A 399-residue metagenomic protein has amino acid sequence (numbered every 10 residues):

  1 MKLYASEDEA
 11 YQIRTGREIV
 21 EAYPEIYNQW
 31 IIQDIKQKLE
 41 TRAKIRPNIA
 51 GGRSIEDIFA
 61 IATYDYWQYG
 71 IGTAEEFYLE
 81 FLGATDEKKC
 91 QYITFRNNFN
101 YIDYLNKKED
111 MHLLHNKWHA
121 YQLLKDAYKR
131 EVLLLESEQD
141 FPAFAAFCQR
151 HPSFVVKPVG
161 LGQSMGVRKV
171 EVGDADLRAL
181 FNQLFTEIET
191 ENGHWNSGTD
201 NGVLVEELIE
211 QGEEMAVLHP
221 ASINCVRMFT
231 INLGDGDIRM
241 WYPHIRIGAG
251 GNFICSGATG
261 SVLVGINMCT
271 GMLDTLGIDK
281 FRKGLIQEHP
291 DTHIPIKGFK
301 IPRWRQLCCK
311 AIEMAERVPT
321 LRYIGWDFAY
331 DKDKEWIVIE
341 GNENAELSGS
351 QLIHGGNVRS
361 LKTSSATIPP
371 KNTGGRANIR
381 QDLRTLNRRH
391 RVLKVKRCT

Functional and structural regions predicted by a protein language model:
M1-D34: Intrinsically disordered, low-structural-confidence terminal and linker regions
Y27-R150, G162, A311: Conserved N-proximal alpha/beta basic substrate-recognition cap immediately N-terminal to, or forming the N-lobe
L105-V226, I231-G234, T399: Active-site nucleotide/adenylate-binding loops and adjacent lid/helix of ATP-dependent enzymes
F154, R239-W241, I337: Protein kinase-like catalytic core scaffold
V156-P158, F229-I231, W326-K332, V338-I339: Conserved catalytic-core segments centered on acid/base and nucleophilic motifs
E207-P220, L233, M240-W241, R246-D331: A long amphipathic alpha-helix within ATP-dependent nucleotide-binding catalytic cores
C225, R246-N252, N342-Q351: Glycine-rich phosphate/pyrophosphate-binding beta-alpha loops
G284-Y323, Y330-T399: C-terminal active-site "lid" helix and adjoining low-complexity regulatory extension at the edge of ATP-using catalytic
